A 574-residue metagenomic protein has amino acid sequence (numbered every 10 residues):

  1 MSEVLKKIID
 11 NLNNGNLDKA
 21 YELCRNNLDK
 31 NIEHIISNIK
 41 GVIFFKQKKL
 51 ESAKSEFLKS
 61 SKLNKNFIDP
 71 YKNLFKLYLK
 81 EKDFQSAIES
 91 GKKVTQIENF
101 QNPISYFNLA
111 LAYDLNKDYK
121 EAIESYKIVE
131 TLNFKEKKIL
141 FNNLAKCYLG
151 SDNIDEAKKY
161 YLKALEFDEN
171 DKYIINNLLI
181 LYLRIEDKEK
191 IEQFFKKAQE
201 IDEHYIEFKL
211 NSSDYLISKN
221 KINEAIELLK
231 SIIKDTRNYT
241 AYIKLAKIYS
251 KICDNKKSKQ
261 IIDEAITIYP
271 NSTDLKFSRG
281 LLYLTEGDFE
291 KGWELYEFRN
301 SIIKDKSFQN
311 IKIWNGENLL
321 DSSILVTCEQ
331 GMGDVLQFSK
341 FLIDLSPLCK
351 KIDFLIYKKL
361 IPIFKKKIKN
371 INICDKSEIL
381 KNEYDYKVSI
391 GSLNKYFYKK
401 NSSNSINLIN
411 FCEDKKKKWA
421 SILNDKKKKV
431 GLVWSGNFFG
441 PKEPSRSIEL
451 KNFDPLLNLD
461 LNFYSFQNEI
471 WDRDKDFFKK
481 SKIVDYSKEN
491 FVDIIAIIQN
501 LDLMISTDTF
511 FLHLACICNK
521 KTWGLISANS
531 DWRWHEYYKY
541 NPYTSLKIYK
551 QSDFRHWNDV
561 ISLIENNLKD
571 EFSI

Functional and structural regions predicted by a protein language model:
M1-L503, D508-I574: Alpha-helical solenoid repeat scaffolds of the TPR/TPR-like class and their adjacent stem/linker regions that mediate
